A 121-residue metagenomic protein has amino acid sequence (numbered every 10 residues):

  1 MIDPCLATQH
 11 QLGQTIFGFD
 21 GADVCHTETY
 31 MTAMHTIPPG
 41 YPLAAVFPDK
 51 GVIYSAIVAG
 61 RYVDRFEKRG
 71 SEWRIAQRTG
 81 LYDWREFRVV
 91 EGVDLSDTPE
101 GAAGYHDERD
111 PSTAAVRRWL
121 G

Functional and structural regions predicted by a protein language model:
M1-S55, D94-G121: Surface-exposed, charged secondary-structure patches
H26, I53, A59-E91: Short beta-strand edge/turn micro-motifs at domain boundaries
